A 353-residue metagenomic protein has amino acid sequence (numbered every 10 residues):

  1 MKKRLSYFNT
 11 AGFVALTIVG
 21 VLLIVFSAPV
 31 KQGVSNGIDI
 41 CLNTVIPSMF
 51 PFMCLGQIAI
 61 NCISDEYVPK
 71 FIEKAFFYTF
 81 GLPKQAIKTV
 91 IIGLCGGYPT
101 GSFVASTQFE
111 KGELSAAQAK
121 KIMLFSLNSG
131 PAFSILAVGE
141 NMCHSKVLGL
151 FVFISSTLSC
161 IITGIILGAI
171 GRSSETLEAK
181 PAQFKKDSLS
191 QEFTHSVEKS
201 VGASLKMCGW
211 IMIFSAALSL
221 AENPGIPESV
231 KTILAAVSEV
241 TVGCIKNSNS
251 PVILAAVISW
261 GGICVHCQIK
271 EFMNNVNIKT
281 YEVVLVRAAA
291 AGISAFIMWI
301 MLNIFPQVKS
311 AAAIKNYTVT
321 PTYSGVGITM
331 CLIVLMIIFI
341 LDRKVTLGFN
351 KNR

Functional and structural regions predicted by a protein language model:
K2, I63-I72, I91-T107, F151-S155 (+2 more regions): Hydrophobic alpha-helical transmembrane segments
V14-P29, V34-T44, F50-C54, I58 (+2 more regions): Selected transmembrane alpha-helices and immediately adjacent juxtamembrane segments of polytopic inner-membrane
I24-S35, N61-D65, L136-V138, L218-S229 (+4 more regions): Transmembrane helix-loop junctions in multi-pass membrane proteins
N43, S48, F52, G56 (+15 more regions): Alpha-helical transmembrane segments in multi-pass membrane proteins
S64, F193, V197-G262: Transmembrane helical segments that form the transport core of multi-pass membrane transport proteins
Y78-C143, L234-N247, V252-V276, L285-A289: Alpha-helical membrane segments and immediately flanking helix-loop junctions that form or couple to the substrate/ion
S106, M123-L127, P131-A182, S215 (+3 more regions): Alpha-helical transmembrane segments of multi-pass small-molecule/ion transporters
L114-K121, P131-F133, C160-I161, V252-V345: C-terminal transmembrane helix pair
